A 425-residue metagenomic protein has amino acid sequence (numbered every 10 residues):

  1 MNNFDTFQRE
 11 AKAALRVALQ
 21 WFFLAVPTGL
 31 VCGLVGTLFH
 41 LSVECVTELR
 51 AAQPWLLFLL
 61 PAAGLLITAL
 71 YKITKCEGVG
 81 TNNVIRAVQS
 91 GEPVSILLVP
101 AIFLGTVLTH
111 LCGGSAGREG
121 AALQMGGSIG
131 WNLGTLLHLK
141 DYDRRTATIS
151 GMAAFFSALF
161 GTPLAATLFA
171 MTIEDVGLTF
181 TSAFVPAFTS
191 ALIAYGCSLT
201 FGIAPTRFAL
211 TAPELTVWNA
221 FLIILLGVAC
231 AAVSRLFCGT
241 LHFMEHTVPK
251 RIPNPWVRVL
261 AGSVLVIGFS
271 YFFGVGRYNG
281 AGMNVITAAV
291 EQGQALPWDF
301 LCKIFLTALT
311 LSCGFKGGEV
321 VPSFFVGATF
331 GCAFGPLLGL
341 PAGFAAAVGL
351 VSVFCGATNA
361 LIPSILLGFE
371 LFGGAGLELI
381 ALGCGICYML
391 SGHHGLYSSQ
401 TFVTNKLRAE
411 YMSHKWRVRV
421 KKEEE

Functional and structural regions predicted by a protein language model:
M1-E425: Alpha-helical transmembrane segments and immediately membrane-proximal extracytoplasmic
